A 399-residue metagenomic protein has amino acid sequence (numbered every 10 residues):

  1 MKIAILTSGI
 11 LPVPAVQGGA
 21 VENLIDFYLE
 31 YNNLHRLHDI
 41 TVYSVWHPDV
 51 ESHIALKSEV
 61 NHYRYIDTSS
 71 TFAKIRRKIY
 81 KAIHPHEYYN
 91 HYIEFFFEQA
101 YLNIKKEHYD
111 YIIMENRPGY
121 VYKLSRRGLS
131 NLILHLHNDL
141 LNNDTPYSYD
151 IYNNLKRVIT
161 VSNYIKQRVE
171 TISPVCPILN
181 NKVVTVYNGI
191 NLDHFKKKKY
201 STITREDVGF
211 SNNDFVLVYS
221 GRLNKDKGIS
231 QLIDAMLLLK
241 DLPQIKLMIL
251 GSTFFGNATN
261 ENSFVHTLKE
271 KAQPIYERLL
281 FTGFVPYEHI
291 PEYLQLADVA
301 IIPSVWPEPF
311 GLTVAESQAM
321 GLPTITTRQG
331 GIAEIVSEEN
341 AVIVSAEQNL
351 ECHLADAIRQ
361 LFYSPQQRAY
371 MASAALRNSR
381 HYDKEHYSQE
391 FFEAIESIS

Functional and structural regions predicted by a protein language model:
Y122, D144-S148, L155-T185, I190-H194: A short, active-site helix/loop in glycosyltransferases that binds the activated sugar's phosphate group
R157-I159, S211-K227, I233-M236, M248: Conserved donor-binding/catalytic core segment of Leloir-type glycosyltransferases
K196-F210: A short helix/loop element that forms part of the nucleotide-sugar donor recognition site in Leloir-type
K246-H266: Glycosyltransferase donor-sugar binding loop
E261-V285: Nucleotide-activated donor-binding/catalytic signature segment of Leloir-type glycosyltransferases, i.e., the conserved
P323-T326: Short hydrophobic beta-strand element within catalytic cores of glycosyltransferases and related nucleotide-activated
A333-R359: Change "using UDP/GDP/dTDP sugars" to "using nucleotide sugars
Q360, Q367-H381, E393: A short, well-ordered alpha-helix in the C-terminal region of glycosyltransferases
